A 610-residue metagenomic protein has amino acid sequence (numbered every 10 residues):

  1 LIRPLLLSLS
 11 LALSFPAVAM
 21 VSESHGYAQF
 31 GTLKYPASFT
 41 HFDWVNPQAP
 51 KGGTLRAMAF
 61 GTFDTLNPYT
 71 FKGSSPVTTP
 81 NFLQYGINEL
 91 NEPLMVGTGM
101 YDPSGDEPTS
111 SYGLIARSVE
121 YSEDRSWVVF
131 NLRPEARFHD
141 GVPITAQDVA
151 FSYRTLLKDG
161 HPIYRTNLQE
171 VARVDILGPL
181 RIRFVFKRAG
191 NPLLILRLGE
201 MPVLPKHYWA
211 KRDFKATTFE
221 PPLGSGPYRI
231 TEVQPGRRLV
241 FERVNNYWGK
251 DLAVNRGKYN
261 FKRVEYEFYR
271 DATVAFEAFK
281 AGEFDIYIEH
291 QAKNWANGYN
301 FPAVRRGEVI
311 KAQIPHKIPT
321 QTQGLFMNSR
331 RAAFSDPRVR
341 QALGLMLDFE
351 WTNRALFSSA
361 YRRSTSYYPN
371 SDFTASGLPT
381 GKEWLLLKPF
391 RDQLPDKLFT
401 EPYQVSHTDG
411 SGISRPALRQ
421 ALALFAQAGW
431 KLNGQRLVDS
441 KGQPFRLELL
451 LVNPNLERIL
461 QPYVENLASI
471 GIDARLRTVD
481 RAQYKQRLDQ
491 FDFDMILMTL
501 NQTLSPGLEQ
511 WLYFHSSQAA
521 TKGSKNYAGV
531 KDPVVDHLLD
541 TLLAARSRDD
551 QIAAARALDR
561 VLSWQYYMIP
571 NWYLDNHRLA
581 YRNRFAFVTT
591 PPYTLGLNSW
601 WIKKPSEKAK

Functional and structural regions predicted by a protein language model:
M20-E123, R154, L223: N-terminal lobe/hinge region of extracytoplasmic solute-binding protein
V21, A59-G61, Q234-L239, R243 (+4 more regions): Detector for C-terminal structural segments
Y35, W44-P50, T70, S74-Q84 (+7 more regions): Aromatic- and charge-enriched surface segment that lines or borders ligand/interaction sites
P76-N81, Y85-D106, S110-G113, L198-R263 (+4 more regions): Gly/Pro-rich hinge or "lid" segments in bacterial periplasmic/extracellular proteins
G113-E120, H139, I144, V185-L204 (+4 more regions): Aromatic-rich, solvent-exposed beta-strand/loop patch
V129, R133, G249-N300, Q341 (+4 more regions): Ligand-site clamp/hinge motif
N131, R165-A210, S225-Q234, L378-Q393: Surface-exposed binding/hinge segments that line and control ligand-binding clefts or catalytic entry sites
R173-I176, T231-E242, E267-R331, R338-A342 (+2 more regions): Extracellular/periplasmic solute-recognition and catalytic clefts
